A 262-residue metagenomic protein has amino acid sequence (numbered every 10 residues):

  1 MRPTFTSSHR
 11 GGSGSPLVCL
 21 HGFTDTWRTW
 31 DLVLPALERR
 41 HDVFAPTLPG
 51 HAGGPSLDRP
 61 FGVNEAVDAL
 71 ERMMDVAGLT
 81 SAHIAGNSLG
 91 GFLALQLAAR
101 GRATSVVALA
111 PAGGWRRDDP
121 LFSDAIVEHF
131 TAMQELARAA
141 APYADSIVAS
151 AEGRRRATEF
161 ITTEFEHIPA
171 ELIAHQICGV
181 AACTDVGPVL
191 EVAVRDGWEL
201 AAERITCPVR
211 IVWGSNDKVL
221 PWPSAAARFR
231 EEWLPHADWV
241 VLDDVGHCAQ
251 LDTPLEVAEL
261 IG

Functional and structural regions predicted by a protein language model:
H9-S56: Conserved HGGG/HGGXW glycine-rich cap/lid loop of the alpha/beta-hydrolase fold
P35, E203-V245: Conserved loop-alpha-helix segment in the C-terminal half of the alpha/beta-hydrolase fold that carries the catalytic
T47, H83, S105-V107: Residue in the alpha/beta-hydrolase core beta-strand immediately N-terminal to the catalytic nucleophile
N64-A82: Conserved acidic catalytic loop of the alpha/beta-hydrolase fold
G86, G90, A94: Gly/Ala-rich beta-loop-alpha elbow adjacent to hydrolase catalytic centers
A103-A141: Flexible "cap/lid" loop of the alpha/beta hydrolase fold
P142-R204: Conserved alpha/beta-hydrolase catalytic His-Asp/Glu region
W239-A258: Catalytic histidine-centered segment of alpha/beta-hydrolase-like enzymes
